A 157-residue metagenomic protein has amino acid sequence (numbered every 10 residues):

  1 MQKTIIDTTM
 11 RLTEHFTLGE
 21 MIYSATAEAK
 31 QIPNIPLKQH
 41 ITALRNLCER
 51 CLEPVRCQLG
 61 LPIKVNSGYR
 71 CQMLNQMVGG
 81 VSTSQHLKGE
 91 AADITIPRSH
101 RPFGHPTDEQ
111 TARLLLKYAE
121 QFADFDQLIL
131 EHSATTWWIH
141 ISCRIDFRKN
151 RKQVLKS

Functional and structural regions predicted by a protein language model:
M1-R56, P97, I145-S157: Extracytoplasmic cell-surface/polysaccharide-interacting catalytic and binding patches
R50-L59, L114-F122: Generic non-transmembrane alpha-helical segments
L52-V78: Extended, low-complexity, intrinsically disordered C-terminal regulatory tails of eukaryotic serine/threonine kinases
K64-N66, D93-T95, H140: Structural recognition of the beta-strand scaffold that forms the well-ordered cores of secreted hydrolase catalytic
N66-S67, Q85-H86, Q127-S133: Short beta-strand
M77-G80, A123-F125: Short acidic (Asp/Glu) patches
V81-D93: Active-site microenvironments of hydrolase-like enzyme catalytic domains
I96-S157: Catalytic cores and adjacent binding grooves of peptidoglycan-active enzymes
